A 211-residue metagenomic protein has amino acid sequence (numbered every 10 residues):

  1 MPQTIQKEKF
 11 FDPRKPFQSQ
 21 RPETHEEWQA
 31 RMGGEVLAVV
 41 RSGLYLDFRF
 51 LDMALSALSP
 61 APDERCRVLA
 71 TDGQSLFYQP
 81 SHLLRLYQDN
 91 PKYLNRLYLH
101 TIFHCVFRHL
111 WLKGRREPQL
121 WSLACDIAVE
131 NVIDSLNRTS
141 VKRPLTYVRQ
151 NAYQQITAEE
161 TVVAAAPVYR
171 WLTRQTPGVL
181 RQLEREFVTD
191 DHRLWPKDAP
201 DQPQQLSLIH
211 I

Functional and structural regions predicted by a protein language model:
P2-L94, Y98, I102-T139: Basic/hydrophobic alpha-helical interface regions
I102-P196: Internal, well-ordered domain-core segments that constitute the primary functional module of diverse proteins
A199: Catalytic cores of secreted/periplasmic lytic hydrolases that degrade extracellular macromolecules
I209-I211: Conserved small/polar residues in nucleotide/adenosyl-binding loops
